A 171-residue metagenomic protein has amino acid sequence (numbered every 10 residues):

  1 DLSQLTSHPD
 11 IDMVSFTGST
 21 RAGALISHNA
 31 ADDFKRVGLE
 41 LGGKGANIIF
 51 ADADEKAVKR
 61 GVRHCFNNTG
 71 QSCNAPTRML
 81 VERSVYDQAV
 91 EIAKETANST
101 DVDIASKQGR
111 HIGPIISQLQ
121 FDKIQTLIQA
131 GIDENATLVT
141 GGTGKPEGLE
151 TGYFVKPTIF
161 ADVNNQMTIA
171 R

Functional and structural regions predicted by a protein language model:
D1-S15: A structured beta-alpha segment of the ubiquitous adenosine-cofactor-binding alpha/beta core
M13, S19-N164, T168: ALDH superfamily catalytic-core signature
